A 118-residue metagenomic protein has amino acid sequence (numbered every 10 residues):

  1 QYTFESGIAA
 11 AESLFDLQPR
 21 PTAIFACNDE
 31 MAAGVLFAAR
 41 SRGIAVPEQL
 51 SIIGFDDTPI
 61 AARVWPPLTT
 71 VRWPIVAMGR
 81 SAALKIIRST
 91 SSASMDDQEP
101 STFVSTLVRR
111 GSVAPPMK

Functional and structural regions predicted by a protein language model:
Q1-L17: Structural motif
L17-K118: Flexible loop/turn connectors
